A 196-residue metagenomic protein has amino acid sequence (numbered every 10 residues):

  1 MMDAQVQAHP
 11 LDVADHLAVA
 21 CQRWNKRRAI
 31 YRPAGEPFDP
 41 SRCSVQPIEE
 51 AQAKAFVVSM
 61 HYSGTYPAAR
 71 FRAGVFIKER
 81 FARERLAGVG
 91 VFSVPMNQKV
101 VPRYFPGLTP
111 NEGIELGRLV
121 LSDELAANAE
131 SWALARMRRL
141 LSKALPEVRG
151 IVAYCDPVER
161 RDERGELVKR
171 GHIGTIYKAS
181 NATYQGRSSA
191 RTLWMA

Functional and structural regions predicted by a protein language model:
M1-Q7, I114, E130: Eukaryotic non-globular interaction segments with acidic/serine-rich, low-complexity composition and alpha-helical
M2-A34, F38: Charged, low-complexity intrinsically disordered segments and flexible loops
K26-A68: Short amphipathic alpha-helix that is part of the acyltransferase structural core
P40-C43, R70, A87, N111: Sequence-level motif detector for i,i+2 pairs with an aromatic at +2
S44-P47, S93-A196: Acyl-donor binding region in acyl/amide transferases
V57, R70-V94: Conserved beta-hairpin
Y62-S63, R80, L121: Short beta-turn/strand-loop junction motif enriched in small, turn-promoting residues
A68-R70, S189: A short, compositionally biased
